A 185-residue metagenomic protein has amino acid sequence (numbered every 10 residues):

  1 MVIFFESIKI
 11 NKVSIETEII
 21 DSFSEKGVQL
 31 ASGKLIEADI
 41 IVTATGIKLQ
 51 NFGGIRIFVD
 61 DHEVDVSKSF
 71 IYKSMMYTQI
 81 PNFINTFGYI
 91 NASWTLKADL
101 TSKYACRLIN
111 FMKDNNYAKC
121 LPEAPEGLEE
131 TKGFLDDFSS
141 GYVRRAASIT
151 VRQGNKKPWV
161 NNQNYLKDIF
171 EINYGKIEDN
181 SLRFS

Functional and structural regions predicted by a protein language model:
M1-F111, E178-S185: Flavin (primarily FAD) cofactor-binding/catalytic cores of flavoenzymes
I71, N82-S185: C-terminal, flexible cofactor-proximal segment of oxidoreductases
